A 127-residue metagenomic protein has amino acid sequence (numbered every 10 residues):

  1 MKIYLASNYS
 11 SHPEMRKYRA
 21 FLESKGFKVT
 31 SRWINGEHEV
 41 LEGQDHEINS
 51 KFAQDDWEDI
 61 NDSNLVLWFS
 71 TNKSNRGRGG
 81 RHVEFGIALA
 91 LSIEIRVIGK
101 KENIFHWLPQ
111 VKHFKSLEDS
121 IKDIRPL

Functional and structural regions predicted by a protein language model:
M1-L127: Conserved catalytic or regulatory cores that recognize and/or transform ribose-phosphate-containing ligands
